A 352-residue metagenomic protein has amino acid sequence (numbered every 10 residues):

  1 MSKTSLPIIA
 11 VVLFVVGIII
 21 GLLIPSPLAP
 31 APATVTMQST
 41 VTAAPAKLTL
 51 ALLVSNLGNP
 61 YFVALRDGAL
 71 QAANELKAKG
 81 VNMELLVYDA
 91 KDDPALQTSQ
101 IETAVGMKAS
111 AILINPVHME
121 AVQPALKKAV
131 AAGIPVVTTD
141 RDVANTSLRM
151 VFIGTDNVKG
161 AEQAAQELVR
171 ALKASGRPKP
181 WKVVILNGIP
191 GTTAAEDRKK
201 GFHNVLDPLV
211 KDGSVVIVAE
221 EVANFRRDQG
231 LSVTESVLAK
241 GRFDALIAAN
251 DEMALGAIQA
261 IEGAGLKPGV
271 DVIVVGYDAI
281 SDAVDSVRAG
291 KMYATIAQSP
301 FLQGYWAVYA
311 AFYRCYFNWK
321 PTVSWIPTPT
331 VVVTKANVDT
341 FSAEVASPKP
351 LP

Functional and structural regions predicted by a protein language model:
M1-T49, P124-I134, K349-P352: Short, low-complexity disordered leader/linker segments with a strong preference for bacterial N-terminal type II
I24-P25, S39-V41, A46, L186-A194 (+2 more regions): Hinge/cleft segment of the Venus flytrap/periplasmic-binding protein
L53-D67, L85-L96, H118, R141 (+6 more regions): Hinge/beta->alpha junction and helix N-cap segments in small-molecule ligand-binding domains
D67-L85, D207-S214: Signal peptide-proximal N-terminal region of secreted/periplasmic/extracellular or secretory-lumen proteins
K91-A144, V151-T155, D251-G256: Beta-alpha junction/loop-to-helix N-cap segments that form part of ligand/metal-binding clefts
A111-A131, F202, A219-V284: Hydrophobic alpha-helical
V122-K159, P178, K182-V184, I280-R288 (+2 more regions): Flexible loop/hinge segments that line or gate small-molecule binding clefts
G241-A248, I258-P329, V333-T340: Exported/periplasmic ABC-transporter solute-binding proteins
